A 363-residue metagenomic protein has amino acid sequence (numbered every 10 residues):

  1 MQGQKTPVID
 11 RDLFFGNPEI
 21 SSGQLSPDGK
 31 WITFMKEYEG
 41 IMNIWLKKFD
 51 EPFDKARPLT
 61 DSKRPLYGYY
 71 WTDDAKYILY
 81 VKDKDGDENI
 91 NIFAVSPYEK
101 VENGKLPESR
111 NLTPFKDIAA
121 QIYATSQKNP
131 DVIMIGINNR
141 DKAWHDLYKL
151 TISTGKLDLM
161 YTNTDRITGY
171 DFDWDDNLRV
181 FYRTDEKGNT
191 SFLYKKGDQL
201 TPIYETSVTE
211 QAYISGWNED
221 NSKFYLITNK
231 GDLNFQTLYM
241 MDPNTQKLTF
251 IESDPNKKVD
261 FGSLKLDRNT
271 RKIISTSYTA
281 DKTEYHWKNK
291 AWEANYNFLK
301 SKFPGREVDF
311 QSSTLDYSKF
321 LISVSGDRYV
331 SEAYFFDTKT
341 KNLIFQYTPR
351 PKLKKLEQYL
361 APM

Functional and structural regions predicted by a protein language model:
Q4-K5, S207: Alpha-helical interaction segments
K5-Y38: Mature N-terminal segment immediately following signal peptide/propeptide cleavage in secreted/periplasmic
P7-R11, P52-D54, D198-Q199, R350-P351: Sequence/structural signature of beta-propeller blade repeats across diverse families
R11, R57, Y80: Conserved short-loop catalytic and cofactor-binding motifs
G16-S21, E39-I44, D61-Y67, D74-M363: Peripheral, non-catalytic segments that deliver or gate enzyme domains
P27-K30, R57, N297: Solvent-exposed, polar/charged alpha-helical surfaces in well-ordered, non-transmembrane soluble domains, broadly
F34-T60: Beta-propeller domains
